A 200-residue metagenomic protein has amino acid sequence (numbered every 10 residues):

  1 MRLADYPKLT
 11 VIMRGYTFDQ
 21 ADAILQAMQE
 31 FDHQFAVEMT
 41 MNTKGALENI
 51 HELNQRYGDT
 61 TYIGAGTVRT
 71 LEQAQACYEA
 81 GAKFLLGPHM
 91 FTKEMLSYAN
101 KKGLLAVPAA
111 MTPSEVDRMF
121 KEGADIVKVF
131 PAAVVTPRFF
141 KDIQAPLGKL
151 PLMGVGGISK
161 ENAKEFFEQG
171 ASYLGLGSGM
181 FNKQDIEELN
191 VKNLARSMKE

Functional and structural regions predicted by a protein language model:
M1-A80, K160-E161, Q184-E200: Conserved N-terminal beta1-alpha1 strand-loop-helix module at the mouth
Y6-K8, N54-A65, A82-K83, Y98-V107 (+1 more regions): Short beta-strand/loop segments at the ligand-binding rim of alpha/beta enzyme cores
R14-G15, T43, A65-L71, P88-M90 (+3 more regions): Glycine-rich beta-to-alpha transition loops that act as phosphate-gripper elements at the mouths of alpha/beta enzyme
I24-L25, T70-A80, S114-E122, I158-L174: Catalytic cores of alpha/beta
Q34-F35, K83, D125, S172: Short acidic/polar active-site loop segments enriched in Thr and Asp
A36-M39, G64, L85-L86, K128-V129 (+1 more regions): Short catalytic-loop micro-motif centered on adjacent basic/acidic residues
F84-M95, V129-P137, Q169-N193: Glycine-rich phosphate-binding active-site loops on the catalytic face of alpha/beta enzymes
F91-D125, V129-V134: Histidine/lysine/aspartate-rich catalytic loop segments that bind and position anionic ligands
